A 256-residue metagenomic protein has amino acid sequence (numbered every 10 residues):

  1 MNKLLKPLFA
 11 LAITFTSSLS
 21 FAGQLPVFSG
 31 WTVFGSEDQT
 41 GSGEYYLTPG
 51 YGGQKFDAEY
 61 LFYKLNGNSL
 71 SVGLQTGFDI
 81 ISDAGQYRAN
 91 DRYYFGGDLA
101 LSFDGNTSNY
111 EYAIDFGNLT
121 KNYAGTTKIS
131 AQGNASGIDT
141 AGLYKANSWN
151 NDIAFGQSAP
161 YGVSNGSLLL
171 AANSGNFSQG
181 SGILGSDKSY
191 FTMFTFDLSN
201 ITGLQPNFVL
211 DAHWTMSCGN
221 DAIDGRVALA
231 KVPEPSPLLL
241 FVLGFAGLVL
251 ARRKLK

Functional and structural regions predicted by a protein language model:
N2, A141, N147, L248-L250: General helical secondary-structure elements
K3-A10, P237-L240: Sec-dependent signal peptide recognition, specifically the positively charged N-region followed immediately by
L4, S20-F21, V232: Outer-membrane beta-barrel proteins
G23-K231: Surface-exposed extracytoplasmic segments
P233-R252: A short, hydrophobic C-terminal helix/tail in secreted or cell-surface proteins
K256: Localized chelating/binding microdomains that coordinate divalent metal ions or stabilize phosphate-bearing
